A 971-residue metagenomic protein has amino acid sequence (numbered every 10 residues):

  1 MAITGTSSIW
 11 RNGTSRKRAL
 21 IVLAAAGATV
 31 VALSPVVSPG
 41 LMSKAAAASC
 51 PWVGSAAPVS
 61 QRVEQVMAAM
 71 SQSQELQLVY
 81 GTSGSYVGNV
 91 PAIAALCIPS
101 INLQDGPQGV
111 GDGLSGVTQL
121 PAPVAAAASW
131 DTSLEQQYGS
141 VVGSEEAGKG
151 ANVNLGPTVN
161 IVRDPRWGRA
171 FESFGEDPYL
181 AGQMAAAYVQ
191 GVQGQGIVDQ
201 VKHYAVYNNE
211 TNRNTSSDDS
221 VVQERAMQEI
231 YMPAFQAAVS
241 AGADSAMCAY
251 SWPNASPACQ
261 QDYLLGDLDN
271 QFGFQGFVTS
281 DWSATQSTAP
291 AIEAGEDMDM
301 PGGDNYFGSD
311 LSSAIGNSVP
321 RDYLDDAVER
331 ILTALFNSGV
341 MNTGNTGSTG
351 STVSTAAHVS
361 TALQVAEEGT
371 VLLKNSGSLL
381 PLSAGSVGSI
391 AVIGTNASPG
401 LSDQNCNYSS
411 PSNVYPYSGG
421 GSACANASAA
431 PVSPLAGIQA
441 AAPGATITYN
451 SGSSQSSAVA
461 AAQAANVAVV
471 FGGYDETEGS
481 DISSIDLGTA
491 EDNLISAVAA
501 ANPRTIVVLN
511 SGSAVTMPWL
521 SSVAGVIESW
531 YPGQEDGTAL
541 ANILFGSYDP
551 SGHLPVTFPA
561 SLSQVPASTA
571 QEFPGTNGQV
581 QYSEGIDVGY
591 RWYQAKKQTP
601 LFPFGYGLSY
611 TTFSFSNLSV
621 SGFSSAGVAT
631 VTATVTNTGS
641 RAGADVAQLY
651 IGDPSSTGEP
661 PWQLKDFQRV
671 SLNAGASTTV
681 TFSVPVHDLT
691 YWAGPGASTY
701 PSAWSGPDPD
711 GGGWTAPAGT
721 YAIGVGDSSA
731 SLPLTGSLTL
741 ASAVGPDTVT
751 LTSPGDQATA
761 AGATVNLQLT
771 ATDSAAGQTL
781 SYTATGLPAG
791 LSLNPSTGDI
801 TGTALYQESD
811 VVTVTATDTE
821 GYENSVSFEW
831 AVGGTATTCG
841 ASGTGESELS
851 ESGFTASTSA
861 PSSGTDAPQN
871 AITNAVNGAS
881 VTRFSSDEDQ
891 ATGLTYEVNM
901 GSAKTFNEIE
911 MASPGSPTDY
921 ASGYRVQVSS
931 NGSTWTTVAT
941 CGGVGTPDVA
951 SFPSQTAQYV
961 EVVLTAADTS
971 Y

Functional and structural regions predicted by a protein language model:
T6-S15, V36-D708, T720-V725, S729: Glycoside hydrolase catalytic-domain context in secreted enzymes
A32, T835-G901, P914-Y920, T940: Disordered, acidic Ser/Thr/Pro-rich linker "stalks" and the adjacent N-terminal cap of the next globular domain
S640-A642, T772-S781: Extracellular acidic loop/turn motifs
F682, N766-S774, V812-A816: Core beta-strand segments of extracellular beta-sandwich domains
G736-L738, Y822-G833: C-terminal edge beta-strand
A789-L805: Strand-loop-strand motifs at the edges of beta-sheets in extracellular beta-sandwich domains
S852, S859, D889-L894, K904 (+1 more regions): Trp- and acidic/polar-enriched beta-sheet ligand-binding modules for extracellular glycan and matrix recognition
